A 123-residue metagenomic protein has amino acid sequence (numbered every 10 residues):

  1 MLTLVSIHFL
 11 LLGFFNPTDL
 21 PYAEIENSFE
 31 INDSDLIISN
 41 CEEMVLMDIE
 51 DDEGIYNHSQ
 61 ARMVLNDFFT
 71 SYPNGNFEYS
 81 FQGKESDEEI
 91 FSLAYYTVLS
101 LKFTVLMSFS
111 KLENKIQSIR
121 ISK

Functional and structural regions predicted by a protein language model:
M1-P21: Bacterial Sec-dependent N-terminal signal peptides
N16-D33: Short, aromatic-enriched amphipathic alpha-helices that serve as compact interaction elements
T18, E30, G54-A61: Solvent-exposed, acidic/flexible segments
E24, L36, M63-V64: Alpha-helical elements of Rossmann-like donor-binding domains used by nucleotide-donor carbohydrate transfer enzymes
D33-M44: Short, well-ordered alpha-helical segments enriched in acidic and aromatic residues
L46-G54: A short gly/proline-enriched turn/hairpin at secondary-structure junctions
R62-K102: Surface-exposed, charged secondary-structure patches
K102-K123: Short beta-strand edge/turn micro-motifs at domain boundaries
